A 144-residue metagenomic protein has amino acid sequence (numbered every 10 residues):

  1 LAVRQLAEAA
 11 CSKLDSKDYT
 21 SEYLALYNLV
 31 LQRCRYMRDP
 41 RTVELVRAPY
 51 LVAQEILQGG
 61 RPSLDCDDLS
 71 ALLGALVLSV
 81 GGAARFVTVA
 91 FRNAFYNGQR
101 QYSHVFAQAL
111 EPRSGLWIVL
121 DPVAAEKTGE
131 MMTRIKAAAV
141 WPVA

Functional and structural regions predicted by a protein language model:
L1-S63, G115: Secondary-structure boundary elements
D68-A144: Hydrophobic/aromatic-rich core segments of domains that either
